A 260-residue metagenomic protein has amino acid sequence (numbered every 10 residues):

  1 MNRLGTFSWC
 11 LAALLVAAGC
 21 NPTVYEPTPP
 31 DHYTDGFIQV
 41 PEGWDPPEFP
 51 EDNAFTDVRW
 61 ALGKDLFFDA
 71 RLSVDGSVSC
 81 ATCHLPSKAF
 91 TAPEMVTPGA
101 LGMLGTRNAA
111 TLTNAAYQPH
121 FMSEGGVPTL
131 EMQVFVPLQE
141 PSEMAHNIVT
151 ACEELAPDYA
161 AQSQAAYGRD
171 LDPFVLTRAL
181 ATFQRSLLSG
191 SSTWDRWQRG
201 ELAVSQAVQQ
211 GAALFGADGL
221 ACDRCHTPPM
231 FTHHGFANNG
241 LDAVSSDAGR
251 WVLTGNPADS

Functional and structural regions predicted by a protein language model:
M1-R3: N-terminal secretory signal peptides that target proteins for export/translocation
G5-T6, C20-S260: Periplasmic c-type cytochrome electron-transfer domains
S8-A18: Bacterial N-terminal signal peptides
